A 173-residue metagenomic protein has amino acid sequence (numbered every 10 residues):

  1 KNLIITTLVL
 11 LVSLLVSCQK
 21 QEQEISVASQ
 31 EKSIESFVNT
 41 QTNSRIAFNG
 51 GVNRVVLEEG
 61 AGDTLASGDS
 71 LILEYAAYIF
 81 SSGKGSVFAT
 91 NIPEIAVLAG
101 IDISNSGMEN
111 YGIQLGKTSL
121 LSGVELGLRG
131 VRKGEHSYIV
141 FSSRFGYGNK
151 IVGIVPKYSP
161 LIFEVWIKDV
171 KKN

Functional and structural regions predicted by a protein language model:
K1-C18: Sec-dependent bacterial lipoprotein signal peptides
C18-N173: Cross-family detector of peptidyl-prolyl cis-trans isomerase
